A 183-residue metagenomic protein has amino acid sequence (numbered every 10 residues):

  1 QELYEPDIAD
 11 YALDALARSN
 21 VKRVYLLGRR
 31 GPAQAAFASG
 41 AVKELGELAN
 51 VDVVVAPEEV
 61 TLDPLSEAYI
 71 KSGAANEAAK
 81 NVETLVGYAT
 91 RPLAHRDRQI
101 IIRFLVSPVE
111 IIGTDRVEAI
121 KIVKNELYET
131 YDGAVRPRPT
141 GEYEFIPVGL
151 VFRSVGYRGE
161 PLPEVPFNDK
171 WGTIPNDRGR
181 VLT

Functional and structural regions predicted by a protein language model:
Q1, L26-L27, V151-F152, T183: Conserved catalytic-core segments centered on acid/base and nucleophilic motifs
E2-E144, N176-R178: Dinucleotide-binding/catalytic capping subdomain of oxidoreductase cores
K124-N125, Y143-P161: Glycine-/small-residue-rich beta->alpha transition segments that form the dinucleotide
R158-T183: FAD-binding beta-loop-beta segment adjacent to the flavin cofactor pocket
